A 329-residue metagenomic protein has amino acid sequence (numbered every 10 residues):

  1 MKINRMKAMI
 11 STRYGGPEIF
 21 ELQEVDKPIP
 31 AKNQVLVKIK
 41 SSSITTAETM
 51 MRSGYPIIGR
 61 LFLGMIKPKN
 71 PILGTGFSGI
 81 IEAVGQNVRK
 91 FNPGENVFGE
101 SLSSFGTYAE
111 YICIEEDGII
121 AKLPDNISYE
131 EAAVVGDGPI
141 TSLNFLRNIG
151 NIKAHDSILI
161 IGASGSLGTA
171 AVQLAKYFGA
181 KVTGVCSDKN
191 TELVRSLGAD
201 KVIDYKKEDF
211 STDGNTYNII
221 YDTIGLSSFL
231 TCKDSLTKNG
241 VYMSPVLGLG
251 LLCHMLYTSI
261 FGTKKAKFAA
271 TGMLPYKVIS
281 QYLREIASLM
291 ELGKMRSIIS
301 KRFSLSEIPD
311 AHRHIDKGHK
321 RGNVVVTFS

Functional and structural regions predicted by a protein language model:
D26-S43, I57-S104: Glycine-rich beta-strand-centered segment in the early N-terminal region that forms part of a ligand/cofactor-binding
M50, L63-I66, T75-G76, A83 (+2 more regions): NAD(P)H dinucleotide-binding glycine-rich loop of Rossmann-like/cofactor-binding domains, especially the beta1-alpha1
Q86-N87, V182-L193, L226-F229, L247-L251: Short glycine/proline-centered loop/turn elements that form peptide/ligand docking sites
N96, S157, G240-V241: Short glycine-centered segments of the SAM/dcSAM-binding site in methyltransferase folds
A132-D204, A266: Mid-domain Rossmann-like dinucleotide-binding core that forms the NAD(H)/NADP(H) cofactor-binding site
T212-I219: A short acidic, Gly/Pro-enriched loop at the edge of an enzyme's catalytic core that lines a small-molecule cofactor
S227-K294, T327-S329: Glycine-rich phosphate-binding loop and adjacent beta-alpha segment of Rossmann(oid) nucleotide-cofactor-binding
L292-K301, H312-S329: C-terminal capping/lid region of NAD(P)-dependent oxidoreductase domains
